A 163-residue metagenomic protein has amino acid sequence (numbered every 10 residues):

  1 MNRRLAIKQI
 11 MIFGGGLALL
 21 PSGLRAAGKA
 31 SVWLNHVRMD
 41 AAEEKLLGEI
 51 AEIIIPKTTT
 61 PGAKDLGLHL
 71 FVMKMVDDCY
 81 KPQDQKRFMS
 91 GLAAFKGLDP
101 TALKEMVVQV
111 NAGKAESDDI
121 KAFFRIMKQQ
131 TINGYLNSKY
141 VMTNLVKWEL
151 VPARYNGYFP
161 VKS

Functional and structural regions predicted by a protein language model:
M1-L5, L20-I54: C-terminal segment of N-terminal export signals and the immediately downstream linker at the start of the mature
N2, A6-Q9, T131: Short, hydrophobic/aromatic alpha-helical segments in well-folded domains
I10-G15: Sec-dependent signal peptide hydrophobic core
L17-A18, K114: A short hydrophobic/aromatic micro-motif that marks alpha-helical segments and, especially, helix-coil
V32-R38, I54-T60, K74-P82: Second-shell loop/turn segments in exported
K45, E49-E52, G67-S163: Mature-region segments of soluble proteins
A63: A glycine-rich, hydrophobic loop/mini-helix early in the fold
